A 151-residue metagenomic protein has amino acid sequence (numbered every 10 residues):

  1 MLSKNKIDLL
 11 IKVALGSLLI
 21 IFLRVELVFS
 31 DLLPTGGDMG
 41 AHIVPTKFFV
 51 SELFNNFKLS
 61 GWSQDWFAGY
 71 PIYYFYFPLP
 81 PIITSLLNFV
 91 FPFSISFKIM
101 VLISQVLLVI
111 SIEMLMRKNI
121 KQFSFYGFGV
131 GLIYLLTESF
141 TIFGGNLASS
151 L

Functional and structural regions predicted by a protein language model:
M1-L27, V106: Start-transfer (signal-anchor) and selected internal transmembrane alpha helices of multi-pass inner/ER membrane
F22-L151: Active-site lumenal/periplasmic loops and adjacent helix-entry segments of GT-C-fold, multi-pass membrane
